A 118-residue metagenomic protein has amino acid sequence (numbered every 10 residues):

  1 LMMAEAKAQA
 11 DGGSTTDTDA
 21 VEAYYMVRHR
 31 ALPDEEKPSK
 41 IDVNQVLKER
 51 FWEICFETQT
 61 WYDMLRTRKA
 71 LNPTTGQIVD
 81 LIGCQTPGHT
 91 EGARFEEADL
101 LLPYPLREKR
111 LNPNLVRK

Functional and structural regions predicted by a protein language model:
L1-K118: Acidic/polar-rich alpha-helix caps and helix-coil junctions
